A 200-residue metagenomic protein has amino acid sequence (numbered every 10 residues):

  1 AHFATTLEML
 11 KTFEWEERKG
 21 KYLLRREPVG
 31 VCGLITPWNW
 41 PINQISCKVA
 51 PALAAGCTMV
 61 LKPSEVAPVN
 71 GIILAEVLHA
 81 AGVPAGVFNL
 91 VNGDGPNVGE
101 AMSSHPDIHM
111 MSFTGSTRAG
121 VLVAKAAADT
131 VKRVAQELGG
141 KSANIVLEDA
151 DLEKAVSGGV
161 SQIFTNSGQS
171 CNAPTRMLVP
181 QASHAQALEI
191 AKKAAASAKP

Functional and structural regions predicted by a protein language model:
A1-V49, V83, F88: N-terminal Rossmann NAD(P)-binding subdomain characteristic of aldehyde/semialdehyde dehydrogenases
M9, I35, D94, T114 (+1 more regions): Conserved residues at the C-terminal ends of beta-strands
Y22, N89-S112: A structured beta-alpha segment of the ubiquitous adenosine-cofactor-binding alpha/beta core
I45-G99: PLP-dependent aminotransferase-like
L61, L90-N92, F113-G115, V134-L138: General beta-strand structural signal in soluble alpha/beta enzymes
G71-A80, G95-P106, R118-D129, I145-D149: Active-site pre-lysine segment of PLP-dependent enzymes
M110, R118-P200: ALDH superfamily catalytic-core signature
